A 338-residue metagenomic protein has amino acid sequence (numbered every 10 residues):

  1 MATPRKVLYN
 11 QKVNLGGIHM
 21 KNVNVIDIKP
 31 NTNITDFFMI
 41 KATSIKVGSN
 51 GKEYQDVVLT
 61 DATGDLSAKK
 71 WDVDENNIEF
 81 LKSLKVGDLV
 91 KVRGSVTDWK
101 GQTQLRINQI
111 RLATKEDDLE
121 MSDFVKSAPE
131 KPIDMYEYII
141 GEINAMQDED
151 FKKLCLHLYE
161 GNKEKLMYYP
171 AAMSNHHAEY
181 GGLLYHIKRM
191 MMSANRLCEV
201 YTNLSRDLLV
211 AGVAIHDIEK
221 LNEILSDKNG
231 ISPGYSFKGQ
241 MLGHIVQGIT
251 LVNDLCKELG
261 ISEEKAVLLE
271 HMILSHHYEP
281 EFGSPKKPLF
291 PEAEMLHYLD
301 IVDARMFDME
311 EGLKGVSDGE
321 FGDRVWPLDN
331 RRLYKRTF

Functional and structural regions predicted by a protein language model:
T3-N10, N14-G16: Short, positively charged and aromatic/hydrophobic N-terminal segments
N14, H19-I34: OB-fold nucleic-acid-binding modules
F38, G87, M190, D300: Divalent metal-coordination and catalytic microenvironments
T43-E53, D65-S67, V73-S122: OB-fold single-stranded nucleic acid-binding module
D56-D61, S226: Short, acidic/hydrophobic/Gly-rich beta-strand patch recurrent on exposed beta strands that often constitutes part
E116-G239, E279: Acidic/His-rich, divalent-metal-binding segments that scaffold phosphate/diphosphate chemistry
S174-N175, Y185, R196-V316: Divalent metal-dependent catalytic cores for phosphoryl transfer on phosphate-bearing substrates
H297, F321-D329, K335-F338: N-terminal intrinsically disordered, cationic/polar leader segments that include organellar targeting peptides
